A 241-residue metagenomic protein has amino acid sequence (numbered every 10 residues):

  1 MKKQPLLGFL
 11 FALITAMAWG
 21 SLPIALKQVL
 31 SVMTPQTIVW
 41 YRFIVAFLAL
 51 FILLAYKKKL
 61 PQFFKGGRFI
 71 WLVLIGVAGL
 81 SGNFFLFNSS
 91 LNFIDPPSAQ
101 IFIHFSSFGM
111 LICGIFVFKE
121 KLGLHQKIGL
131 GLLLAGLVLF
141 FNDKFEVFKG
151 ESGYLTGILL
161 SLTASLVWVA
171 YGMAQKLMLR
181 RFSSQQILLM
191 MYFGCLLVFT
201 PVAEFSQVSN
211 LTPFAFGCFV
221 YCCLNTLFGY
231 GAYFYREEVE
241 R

Functional and structural regions predicted by a protein language model:
M1-W40, F148-L177, V198, C223-L224: Glycine-/small-residue-enriched transmembrane alpha-helix faces in small-molecule transporters and effluxers
A16, V39-Y41, L80, F84 (+3 more regions): Helix-helix packing/entry segments at the starts of transmembrane helices
L22-P23, F51-I103, L139, C222-R241: Specific transmembrane alpha-helical segments of multi-pass solute transporters/efflux pumps, especially DMT/EamA
I24-P35, L60-Q62, N88-F93, F141-Y154 (+1 more regions): Membrane-interface helix termini and inter-helical loops of multi-pass transporters
V32-G82, G109, C113, L166-A174 (+1 more regions): Transmembrane alpha-helices of multi-pass small-molecule transport proteins
T37-L48, F87-K121, Q126, A164 (+1 more regions): Specific alpha-helical transmembrane segments that line the substrate/conduction pathway and gating interfaces
L50, C113, H125-K144, Y192-G194 (+1 more regions): Hydrophobic transmembrane alpha-helices of multi-pass small-molecule transport proteins
G66-G67, I103, K119-L139, Y154-G157 (+1 more regions): Loop-to-transmembrane alpha-helix entry segments
